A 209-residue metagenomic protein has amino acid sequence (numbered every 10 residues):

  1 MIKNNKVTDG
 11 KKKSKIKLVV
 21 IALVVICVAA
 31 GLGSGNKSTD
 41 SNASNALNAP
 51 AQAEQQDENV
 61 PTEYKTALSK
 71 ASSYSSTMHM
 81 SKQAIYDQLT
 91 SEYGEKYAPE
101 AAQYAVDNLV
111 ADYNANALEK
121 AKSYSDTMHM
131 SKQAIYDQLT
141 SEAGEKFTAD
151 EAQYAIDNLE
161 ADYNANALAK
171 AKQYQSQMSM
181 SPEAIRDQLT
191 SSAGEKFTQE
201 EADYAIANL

Functional and structural regions predicted by a protein language model:
M1-T77, S91: N-terminal Sec-dependent export signals
P50-L209: An alpha-helical, amphipathic repeat domain used for nucleic-acid recognition, typified by the mTERF helical solenoid
